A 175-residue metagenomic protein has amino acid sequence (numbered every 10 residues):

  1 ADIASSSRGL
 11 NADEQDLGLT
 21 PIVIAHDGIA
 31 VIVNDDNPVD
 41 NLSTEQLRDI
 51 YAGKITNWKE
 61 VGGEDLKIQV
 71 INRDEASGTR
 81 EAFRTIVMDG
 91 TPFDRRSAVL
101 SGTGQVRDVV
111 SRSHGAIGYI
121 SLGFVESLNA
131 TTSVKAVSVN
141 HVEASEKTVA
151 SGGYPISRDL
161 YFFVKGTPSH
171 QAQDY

Functional and structural regions predicted by a protein language model:
A1-Y175: Exported/periplasmic ABC-transporter solute-binding proteins
